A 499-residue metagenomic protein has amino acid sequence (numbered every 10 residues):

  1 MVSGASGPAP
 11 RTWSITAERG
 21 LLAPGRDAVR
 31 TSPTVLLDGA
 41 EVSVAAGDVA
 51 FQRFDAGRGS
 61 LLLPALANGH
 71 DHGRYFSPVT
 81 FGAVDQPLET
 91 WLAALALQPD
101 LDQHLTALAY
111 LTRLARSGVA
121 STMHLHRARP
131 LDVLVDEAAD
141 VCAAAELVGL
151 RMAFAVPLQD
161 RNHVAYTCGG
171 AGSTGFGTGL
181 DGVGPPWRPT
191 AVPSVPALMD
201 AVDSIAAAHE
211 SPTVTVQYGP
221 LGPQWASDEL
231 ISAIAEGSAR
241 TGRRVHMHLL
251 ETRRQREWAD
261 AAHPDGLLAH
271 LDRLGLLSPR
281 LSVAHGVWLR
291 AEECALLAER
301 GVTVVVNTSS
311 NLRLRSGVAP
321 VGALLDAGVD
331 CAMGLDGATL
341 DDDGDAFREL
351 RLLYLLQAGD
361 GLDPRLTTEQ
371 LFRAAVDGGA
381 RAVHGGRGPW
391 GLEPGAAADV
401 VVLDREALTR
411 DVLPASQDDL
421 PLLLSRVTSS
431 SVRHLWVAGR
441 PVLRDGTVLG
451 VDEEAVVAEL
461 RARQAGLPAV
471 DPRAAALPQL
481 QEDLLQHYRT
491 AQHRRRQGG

Functional and structural regions predicted by a protein language model:
M1-A50, L61-L62, H487-A491, R495-G498: N-terminal metal-binding scaffold of metallo-dependent hydrolase/deaminase domains
V2, P8-A17, G47-T90, L108 (+2 more regions): Replace "His-x-His-based motif
L21-T34, L314-R315, V321, A380-L420: Acidic, glycine-enriched loop/beta-strand segments at the rims of small-molecule binding/catalytic pockets
P78-T80, V164-T167, L230, R253-D265 (+3 more regions): Histidine/acidic-residue-rich catalytic or RNA/ligand-binding cores of hydrolases and nuclease-related proteins
T80-R151, A197-S211, R461: Alpha-helical scaffold segments that flank or form the walls of functional sites
D136-A284: Metal-coordinating catalytic core of metallo-dependent amide/deamination hydrolases
R273-R280, G322-A407: His/Asp/Glu-enriched, well-ordered alpha-helical/loop segment that forms or immediately abuts the divalent-metal
A397-V457: C-terminal cap of metal-dependent C-N hydrolases
